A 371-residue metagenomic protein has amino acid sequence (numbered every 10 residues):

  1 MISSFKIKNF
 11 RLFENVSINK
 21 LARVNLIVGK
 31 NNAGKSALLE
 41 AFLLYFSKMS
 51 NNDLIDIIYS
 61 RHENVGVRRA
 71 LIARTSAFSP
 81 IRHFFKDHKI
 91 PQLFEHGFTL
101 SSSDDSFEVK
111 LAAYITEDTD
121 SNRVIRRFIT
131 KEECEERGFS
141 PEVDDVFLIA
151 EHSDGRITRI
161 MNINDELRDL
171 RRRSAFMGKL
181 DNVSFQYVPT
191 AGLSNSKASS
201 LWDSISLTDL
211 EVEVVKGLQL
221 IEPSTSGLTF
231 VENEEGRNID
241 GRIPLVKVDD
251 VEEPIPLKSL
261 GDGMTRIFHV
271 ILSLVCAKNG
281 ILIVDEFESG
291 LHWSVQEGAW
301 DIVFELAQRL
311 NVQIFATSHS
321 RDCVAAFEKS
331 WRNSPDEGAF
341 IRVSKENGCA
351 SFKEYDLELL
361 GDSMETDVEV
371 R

Functional and structural regions predicted by a protein language model:
M1-N52, V251-V370: Switch/communication elements of ASCE P-loop NTPase nucleotide-binding domains
M49-H269, I281, A339, S344-R371: Phosphate-coordinating catalytic segments in nucleotide- and nucleic-acid-processing enzymes
